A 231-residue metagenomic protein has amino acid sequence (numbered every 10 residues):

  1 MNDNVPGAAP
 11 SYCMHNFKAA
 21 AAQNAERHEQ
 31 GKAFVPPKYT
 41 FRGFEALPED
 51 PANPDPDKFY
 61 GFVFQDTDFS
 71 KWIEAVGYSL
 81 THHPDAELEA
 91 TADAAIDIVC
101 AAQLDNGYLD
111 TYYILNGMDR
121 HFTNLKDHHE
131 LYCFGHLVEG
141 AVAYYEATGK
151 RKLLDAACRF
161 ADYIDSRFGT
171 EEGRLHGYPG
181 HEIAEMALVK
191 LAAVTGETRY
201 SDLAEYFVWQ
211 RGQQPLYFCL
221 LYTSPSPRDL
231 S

Functional and structural regions predicted by a protein language model:
M1-D68, D93-Y113: Low-complexity, Ser/Thr/Pro/Gly-enriched N-terminal "stalk/linker" regions
I73, E89-Q103, G135-V138, V142 (+3 more regions): Hydrophobic core segments within long, regular secondary-structure runs in both alpha- and beta-rich folds
I73-A86, G135-K150, A184-E197: Well-ordered alpha-helical scaffold segments within catalytic/enzyme domains
M118-N124: Acidic/His metal-coordination segments adjacent to aromatic residues that form catalytic metal sites in metalloenzymes
N124-G140: Glycine-rich active-site/cofactor-binding loop and its immediate structural neighborhood
Y222-S231: Single conserved hydrophobic/aromatic residue that forms the stacking wall/gate of nucleotide- or nucleobase-binding
